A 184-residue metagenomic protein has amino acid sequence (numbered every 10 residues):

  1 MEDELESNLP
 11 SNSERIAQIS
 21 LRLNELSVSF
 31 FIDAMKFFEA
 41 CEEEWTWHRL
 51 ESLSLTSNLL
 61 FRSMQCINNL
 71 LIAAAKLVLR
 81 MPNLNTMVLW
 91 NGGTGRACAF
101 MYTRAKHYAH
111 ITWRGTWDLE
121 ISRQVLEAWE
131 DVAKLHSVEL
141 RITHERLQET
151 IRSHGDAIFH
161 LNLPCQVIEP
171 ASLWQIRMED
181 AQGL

Functional and structural regions predicted by a protein language model:
M1-S7, Q18-A34, L50-F61, M87-G92: The conserved beta-strand core of Leucine-Rich Repeat
E2-S13, Q65-A75: Well-ordered, non-membrane alpha-helical segments in soluble/globular domains
L9-S11, K36-A40: Active-site-adjacent structural elements in folded domains
D33-M35, E43-E44: Fungi-biased regulatory scaffold/adaptor regions
A40-L184: Leucine-rich solenoid repeat modules
